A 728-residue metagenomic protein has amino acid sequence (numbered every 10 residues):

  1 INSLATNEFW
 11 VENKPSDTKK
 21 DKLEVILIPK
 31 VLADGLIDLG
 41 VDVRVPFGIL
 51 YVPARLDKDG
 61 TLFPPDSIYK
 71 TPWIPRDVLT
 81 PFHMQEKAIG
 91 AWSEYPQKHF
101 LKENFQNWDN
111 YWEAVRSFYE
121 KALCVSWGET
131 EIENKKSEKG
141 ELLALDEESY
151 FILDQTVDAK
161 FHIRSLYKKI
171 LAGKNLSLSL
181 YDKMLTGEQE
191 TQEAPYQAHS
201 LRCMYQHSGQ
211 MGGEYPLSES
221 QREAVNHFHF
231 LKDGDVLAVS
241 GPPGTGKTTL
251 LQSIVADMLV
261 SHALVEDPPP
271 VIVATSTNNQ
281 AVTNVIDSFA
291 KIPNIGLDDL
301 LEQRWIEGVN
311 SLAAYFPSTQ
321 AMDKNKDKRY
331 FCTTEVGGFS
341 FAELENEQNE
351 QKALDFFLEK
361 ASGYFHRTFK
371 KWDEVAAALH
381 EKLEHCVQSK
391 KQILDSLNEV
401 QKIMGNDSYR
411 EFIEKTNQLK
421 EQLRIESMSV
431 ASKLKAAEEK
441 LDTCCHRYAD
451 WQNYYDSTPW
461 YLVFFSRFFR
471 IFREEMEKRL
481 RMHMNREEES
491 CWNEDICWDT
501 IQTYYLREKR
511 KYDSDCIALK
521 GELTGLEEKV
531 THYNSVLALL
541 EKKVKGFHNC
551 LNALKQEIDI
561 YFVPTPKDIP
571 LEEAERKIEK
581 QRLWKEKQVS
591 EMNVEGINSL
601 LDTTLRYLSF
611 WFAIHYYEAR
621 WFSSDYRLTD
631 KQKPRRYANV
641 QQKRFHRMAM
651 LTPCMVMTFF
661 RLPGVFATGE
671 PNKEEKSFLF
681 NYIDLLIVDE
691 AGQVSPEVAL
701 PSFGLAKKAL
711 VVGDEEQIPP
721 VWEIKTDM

Functional and structural regions predicted by a protein language model:
I1-G40, E302, L480, L571-A574 (+1 more regions): Long, contiguous, compositionally biased segments that the model treats as domain-scale units
I1-Q206: N-terminal accessory nucleic-acid engagement/regulatory domains that precede and modulate ATP-driven motor cores
F9, P15-L23, V78, E86-A91 (+13 more regions): N-terminal helicase ATP-binding lobe
E120-T443, R447, I578-Q632: ASCE P-loop NTPase motor cores of helicases and related translocases
H162-P216, E489, I496, Q502-Y682: Conserved helicase NTPase catalytic core signature
D235-S240, P269-V273, T652-M655, D684-L686 (+1 more regions): Beta-sheet entry/capping signal
W305, V309-P317, C386-E541, F547: Long, amphipathic, heptad-repeat alpha-helical coiled-coil stalk/linker regions
F660-M728: Conserved helicase motor core of SF1/SF2 NTP-dependent helicases
